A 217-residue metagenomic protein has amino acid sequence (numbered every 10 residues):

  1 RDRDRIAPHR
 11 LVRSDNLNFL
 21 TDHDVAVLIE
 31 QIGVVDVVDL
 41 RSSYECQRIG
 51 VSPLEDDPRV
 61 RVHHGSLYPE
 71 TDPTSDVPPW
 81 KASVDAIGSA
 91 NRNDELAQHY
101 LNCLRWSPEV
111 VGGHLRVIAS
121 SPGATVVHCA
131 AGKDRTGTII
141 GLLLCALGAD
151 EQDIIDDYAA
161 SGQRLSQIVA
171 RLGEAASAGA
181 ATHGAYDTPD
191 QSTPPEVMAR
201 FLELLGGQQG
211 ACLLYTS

Functional and structural regions predicted by a protein language model:
R1-L17: Mobile, glycine- and charge-enriched loop segments and immediately flanking short secondary-structure elements within
I6-P8, V34, A124: Short, surface-exposed connector motifs at secondary-structure boundaries
A7-P8, P58-V60, A211: A short helix-to-beta-strand connector/capping loop
S14-L17, D22-S120: Cysteine-based protein phosphatase catalytic domain of the PTP/DSP
W106-V127, G137-A211: Cysteine-dependent PTP/DSP-like catalytic domain, specifically the C-terminal lobe
G132: Substrate/cofactor-recognition hotspot
Y215-T216: Conserved small/polar residues in nucleotide/adenosyl-binding loops
